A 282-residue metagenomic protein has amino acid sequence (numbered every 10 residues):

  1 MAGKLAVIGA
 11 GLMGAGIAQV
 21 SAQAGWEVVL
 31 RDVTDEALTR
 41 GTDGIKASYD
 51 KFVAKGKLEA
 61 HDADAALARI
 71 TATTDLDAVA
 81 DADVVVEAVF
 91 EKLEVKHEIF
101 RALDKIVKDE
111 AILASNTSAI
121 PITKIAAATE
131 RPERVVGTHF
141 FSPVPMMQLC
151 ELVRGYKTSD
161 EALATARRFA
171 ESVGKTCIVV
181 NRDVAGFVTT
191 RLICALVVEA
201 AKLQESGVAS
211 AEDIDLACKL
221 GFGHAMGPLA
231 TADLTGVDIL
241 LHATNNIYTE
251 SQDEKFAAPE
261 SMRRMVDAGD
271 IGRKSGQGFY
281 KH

Functional and structural regions predicted by a protein language model:
M1-K51, K55: NAD(P)+-binding Rossmann beta1-loop-alpha1 motif at the extreme N-terminus of oxidoreductases
V29, S172, T189, I193-E199: Structural/interface elements that position substrates and couple domains in central-metabolism enzymes
V33-R40, K51-L113, I120: Rossmann-like NAD(P)-binding element
S115-R182, F187-R191: Rossmann-fold dinucleotide-binding core
E161-A164, E171-R182, A201, E205-S206 (+1 more regions): NAD(P)-dependent Rossmann-like dehydrogenase/reductase catalytic/cofactor-binding core
